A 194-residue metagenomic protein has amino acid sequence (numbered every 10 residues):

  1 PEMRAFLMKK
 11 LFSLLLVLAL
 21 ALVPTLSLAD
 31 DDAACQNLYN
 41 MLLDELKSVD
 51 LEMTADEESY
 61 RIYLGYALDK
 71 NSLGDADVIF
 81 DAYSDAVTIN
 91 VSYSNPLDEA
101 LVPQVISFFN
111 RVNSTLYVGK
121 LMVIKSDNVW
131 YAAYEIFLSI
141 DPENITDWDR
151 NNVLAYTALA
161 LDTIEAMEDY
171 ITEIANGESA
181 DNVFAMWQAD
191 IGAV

Functional and structural regions predicted by a protein language model:
R4-L11: Positively charged n-region of N-terminal signal peptides that target proteins for export
L15-V23: Bacterial N-terminal signal peptides
T25-D31: Sec-dependent signal peptide cleavage junction
D32-M53: Amphipathic alpha-helical segments
S48-P96: Ser/Thr-rich, low-complexity intrinsically disordered terminal regions
N90-E135, S139: Short, internal acidic amphipathic alpha-helical interface segments that mediate docking to partner proteins
I140-T157: A short acidic/glycine-rich loop-to-helix N-cap element
D169-V194: Short, highly charged C-terminal tails/helix-capping segments
